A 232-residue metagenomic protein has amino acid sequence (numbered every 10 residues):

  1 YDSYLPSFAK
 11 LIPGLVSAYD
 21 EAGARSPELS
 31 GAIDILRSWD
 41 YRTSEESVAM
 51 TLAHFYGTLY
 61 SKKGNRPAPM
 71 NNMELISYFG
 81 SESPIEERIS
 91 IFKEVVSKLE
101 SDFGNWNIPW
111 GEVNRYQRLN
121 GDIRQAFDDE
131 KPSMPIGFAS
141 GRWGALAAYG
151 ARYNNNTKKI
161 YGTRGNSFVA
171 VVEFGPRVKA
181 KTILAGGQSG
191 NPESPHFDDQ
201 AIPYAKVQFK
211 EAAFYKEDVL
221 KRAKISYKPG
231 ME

Functional and structural regions predicted by a protein language model:
Y1-E232: C-terminal/peripheral segments of proteins
